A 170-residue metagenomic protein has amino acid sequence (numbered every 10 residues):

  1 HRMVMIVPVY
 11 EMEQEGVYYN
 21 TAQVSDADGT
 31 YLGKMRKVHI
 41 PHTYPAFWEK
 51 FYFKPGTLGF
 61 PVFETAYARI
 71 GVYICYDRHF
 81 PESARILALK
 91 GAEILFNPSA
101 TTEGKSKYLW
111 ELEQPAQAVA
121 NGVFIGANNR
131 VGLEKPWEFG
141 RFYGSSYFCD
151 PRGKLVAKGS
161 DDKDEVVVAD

Functional and structural regions predicted by a protein language model:
H1-I6, R69, C75-V167: CN hydrolase (nitrilase-like) catalytic-core segments centered on the catalytic cysteine and neighboring Lys/Glu
P8-E15, V156: Short, glycine/charge-rich beta-strand/loop segments that flank catalytic centers and engage negatively charged groups
P8-Y10, S25, C149: Short hydrophobic alpha-helical segments used for membrane anchoring or interfacial signaling
Y10, K37, R130: Active-site loop/turn elements of alpha/beta-hydrolase fold enzymes, especially the short glycine-/histidine-rich
M12-V17, W137-R141: Short loop/turn motifs at secondary-structure junctions and domain boundaries
E13-E93, E103-A116: Active-site catalytic loop in hydrolytic enzyme cores
